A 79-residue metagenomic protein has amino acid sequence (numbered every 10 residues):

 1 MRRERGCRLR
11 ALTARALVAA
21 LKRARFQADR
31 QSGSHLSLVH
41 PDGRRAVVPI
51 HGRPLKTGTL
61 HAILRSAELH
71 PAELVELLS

Functional and structural regions predicted by a protein language model:
M1-S32, S37-H40: N-terminal first-folded block
C7, P49-I50: A generic secondary-structure micro-motif detector that highlights 1-2 residue hydrophobic/ambivalent hotspots embedded
R15, G52-S79: C-terminal structural segments of small proteins and small subunits
A46: C-terminal catalytic core of tyrosine-transesterase DNA break-rejoin enzymes
